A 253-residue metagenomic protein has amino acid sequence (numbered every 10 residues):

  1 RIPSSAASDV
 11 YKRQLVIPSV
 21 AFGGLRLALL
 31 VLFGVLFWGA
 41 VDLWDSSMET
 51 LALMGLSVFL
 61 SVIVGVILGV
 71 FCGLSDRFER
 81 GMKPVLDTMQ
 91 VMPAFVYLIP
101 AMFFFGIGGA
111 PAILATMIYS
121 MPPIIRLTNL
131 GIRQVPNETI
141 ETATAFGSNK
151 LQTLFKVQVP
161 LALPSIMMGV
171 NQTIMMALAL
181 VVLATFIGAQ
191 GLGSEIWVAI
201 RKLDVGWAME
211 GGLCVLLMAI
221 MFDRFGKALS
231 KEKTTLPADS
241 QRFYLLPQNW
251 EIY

Functional and structural regions predicted by a protein language model:
I2-A7, Y11: Single conserved hydrophobic/aromatic residue that forms the stacking wall/gate of nucleotide- or nucleobase-binding
A6, R224-Y253: Transmembrane alpha-helical segments of polytopic membrane transport and secretion proteins
I17-V20, G34-D45, S57-L86: Transmembrane-helix boundary motif in ABC transporter permease subunits
S46-T50, V70, R80-P84, L127-Q134 (+3 more regions): Membrane-spanning helices that line or support transport/gating and their immediate boundary helices in channels
L53-L56, L60-V64, G73, K83-S120: Generic hydrophobic transmembrane alpha-helix motif, especially the helices
F103, I132, A177-M218, T234-D239: Glycine-rich helix-loop "coupling/hinge" segments at transmembrane-helix boundaries in multipass transporters
L114, I118, K150-L183, G206 (+3 more regions): Transmembrane alpha-helices
P123-G169, I196: Short cytoplasmic-facing helical segments at TM-TM junctions of multi-pass membrane proteins
